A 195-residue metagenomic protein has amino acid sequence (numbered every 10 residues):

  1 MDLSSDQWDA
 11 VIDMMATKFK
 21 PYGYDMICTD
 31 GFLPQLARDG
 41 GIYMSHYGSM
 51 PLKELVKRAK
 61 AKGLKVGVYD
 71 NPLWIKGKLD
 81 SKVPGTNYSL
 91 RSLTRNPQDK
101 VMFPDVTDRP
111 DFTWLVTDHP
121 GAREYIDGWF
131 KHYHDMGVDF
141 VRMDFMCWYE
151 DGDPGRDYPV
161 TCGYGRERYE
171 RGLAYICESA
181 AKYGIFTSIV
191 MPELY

Functional and structural regions predicted by a protein language model:
D2-F19, H119-D135: Short, acidic/polar
L3-A10, Y22, Y47-M50, E54: Generic alpha-helix structural propensity
T17-Y24, G63: Signal peptide-proximal N-terminal region of secreted/periplasmic/extracellular or secretory-lumen proteins
M26-Y195: Aromatic- and carboxylate-enriched substrate-binding clefts and catalytic-loop regions of carbohydrate-active enzymes
